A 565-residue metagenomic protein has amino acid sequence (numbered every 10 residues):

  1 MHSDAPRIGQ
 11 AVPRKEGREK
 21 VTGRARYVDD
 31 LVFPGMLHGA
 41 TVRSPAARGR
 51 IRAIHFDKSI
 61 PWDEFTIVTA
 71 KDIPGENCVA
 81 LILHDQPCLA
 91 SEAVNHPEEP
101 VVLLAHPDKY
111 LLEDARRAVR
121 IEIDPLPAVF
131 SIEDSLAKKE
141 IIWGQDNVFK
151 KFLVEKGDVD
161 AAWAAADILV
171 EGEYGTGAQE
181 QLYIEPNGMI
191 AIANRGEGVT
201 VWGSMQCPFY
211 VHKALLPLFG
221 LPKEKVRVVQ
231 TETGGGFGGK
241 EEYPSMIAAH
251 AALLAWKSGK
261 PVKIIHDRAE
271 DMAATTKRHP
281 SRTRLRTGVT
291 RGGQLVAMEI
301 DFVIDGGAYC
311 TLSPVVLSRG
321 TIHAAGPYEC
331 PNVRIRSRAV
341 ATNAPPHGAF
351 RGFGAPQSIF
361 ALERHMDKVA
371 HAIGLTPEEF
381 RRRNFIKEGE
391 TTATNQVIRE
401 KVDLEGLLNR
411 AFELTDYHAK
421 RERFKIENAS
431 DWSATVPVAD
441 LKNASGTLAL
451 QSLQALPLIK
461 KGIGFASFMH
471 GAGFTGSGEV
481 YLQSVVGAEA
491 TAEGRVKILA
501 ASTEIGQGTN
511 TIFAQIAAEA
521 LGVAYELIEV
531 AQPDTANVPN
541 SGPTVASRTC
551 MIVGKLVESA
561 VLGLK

Functional and structural regions predicted by a protein language model:
M1-F149, L169, K257: Flexible, low-hydrophobicity surface segments
Q10, E16-E19, F149-M189, P280-H365 (+1 more regions): Glycine-rich loop/linker segments at domain edges
T41-V68, V102-E122, G188-T233, G238-S258 (+10 more regions): Alpha-helical support elements that line or immediately flank enzyme active sites and cofactor-binding pockets
A70, K225-T231, G259-A269, V296-D301 (+5 more regions): Beta-strand segments within the central parallel beta-sheet cores of soluble alpha/beta enzyme folds
N77-I82, D114-A118, G203, H212-A214 (+9 more regions): Short acidic, glycine/serine/threonine-rich loops at helix termini
P107-D108, W256-G307, K555-K565: Phosphate/diphosphate-binding loops
A137-F219, I386-W432, L453-R495: Helix-loop-helix junctions that connect adjacent transmembrane helices in secondary transporters/permeases, recognized
S430-P437, S445-G446: Intrinsic, low-complexity polybasic segments
